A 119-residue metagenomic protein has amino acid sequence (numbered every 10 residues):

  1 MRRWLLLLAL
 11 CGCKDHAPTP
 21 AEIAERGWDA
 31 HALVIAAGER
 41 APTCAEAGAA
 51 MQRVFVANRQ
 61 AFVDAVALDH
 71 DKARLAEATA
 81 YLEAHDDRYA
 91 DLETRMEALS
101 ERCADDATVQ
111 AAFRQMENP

Functional and structural regions predicted by a protein language model:
M1-G12: Sec-dependent bacterial lipoprotein signal peptides
L6, A37, R95-M96: Residue-level signal for mature regions of secreted extracellular proteins and peptides
D15-R53: Immediate post-signal-peptide N-terminus of mature secreted/exported proteins
M51-P119: Compact alpha-helical subdomains of small soluble proteins
